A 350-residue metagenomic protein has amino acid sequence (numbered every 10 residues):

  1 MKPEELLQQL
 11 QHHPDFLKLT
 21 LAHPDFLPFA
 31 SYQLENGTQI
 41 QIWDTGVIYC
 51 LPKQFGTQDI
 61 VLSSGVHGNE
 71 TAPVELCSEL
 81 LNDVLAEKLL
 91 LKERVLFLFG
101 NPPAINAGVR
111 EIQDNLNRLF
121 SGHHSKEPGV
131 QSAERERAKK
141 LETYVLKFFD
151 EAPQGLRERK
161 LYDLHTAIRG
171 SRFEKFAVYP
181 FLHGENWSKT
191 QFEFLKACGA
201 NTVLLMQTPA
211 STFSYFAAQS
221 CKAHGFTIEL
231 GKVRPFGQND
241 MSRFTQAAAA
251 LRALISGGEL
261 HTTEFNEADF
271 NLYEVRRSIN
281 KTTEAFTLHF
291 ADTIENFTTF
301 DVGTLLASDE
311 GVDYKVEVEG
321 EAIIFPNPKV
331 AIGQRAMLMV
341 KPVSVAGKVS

Functional and structural regions predicted by a protein language model:
M1-S350: Structured catalytic-domain cores with a bias toward divalent-metal coordination
